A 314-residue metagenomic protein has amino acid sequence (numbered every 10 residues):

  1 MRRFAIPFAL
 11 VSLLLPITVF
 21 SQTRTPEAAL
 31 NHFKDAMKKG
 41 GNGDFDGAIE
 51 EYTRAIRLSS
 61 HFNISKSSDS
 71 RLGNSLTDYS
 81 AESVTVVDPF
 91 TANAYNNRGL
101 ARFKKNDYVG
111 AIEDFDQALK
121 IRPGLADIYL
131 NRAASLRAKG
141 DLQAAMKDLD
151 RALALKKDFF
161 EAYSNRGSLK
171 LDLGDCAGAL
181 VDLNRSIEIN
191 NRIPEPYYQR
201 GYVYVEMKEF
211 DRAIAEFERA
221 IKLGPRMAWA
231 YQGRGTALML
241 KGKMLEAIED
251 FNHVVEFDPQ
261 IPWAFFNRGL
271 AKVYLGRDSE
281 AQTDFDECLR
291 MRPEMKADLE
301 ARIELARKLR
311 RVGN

Functional and structural regions predicted by a protein language model:
R2-P7, L14-N314: Alpha-helical tetratricopeptide repeat
